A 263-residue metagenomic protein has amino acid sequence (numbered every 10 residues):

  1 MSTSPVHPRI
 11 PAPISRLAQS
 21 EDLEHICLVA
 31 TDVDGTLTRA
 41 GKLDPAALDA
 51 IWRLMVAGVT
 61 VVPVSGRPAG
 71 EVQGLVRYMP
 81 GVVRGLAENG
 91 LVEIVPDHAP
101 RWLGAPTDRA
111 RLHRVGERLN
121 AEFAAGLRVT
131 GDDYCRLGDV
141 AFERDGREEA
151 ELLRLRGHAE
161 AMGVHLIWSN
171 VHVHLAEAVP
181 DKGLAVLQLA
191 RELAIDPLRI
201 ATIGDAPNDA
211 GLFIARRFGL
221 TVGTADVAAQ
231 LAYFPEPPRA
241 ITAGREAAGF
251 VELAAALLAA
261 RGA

Functional and structural regions predicted by a protein language model:
M1-T31: Non-catalytic pre-domain segments flanking phosphatase-related domains
I14, A40-Y134: Active-site phosphate-binding/coordination module
Q19-S20, E24, D44, G183-A263: Mg2+-dependent phosphoryl-transfer enzymes with acidic/Ser/Thr/Gly-rich catalytic loops
D22-G41, F213: Asp-based phosphoryl-transfer active-site loop
L28-A30, R84, A201: Hydrophobic "anchor" residues on beta-strands that sit immediately upstream of conserved functional sites
Y78-G81, N89, M162, R216-F218 (+1 more regions): Short, structured coil segments at secondary-structure junctions
E122-R217: Conserved acidic, metal-coordinating active-site core of Asp-based, Mg2+-dependent phosphoryl-transfer enzymes
